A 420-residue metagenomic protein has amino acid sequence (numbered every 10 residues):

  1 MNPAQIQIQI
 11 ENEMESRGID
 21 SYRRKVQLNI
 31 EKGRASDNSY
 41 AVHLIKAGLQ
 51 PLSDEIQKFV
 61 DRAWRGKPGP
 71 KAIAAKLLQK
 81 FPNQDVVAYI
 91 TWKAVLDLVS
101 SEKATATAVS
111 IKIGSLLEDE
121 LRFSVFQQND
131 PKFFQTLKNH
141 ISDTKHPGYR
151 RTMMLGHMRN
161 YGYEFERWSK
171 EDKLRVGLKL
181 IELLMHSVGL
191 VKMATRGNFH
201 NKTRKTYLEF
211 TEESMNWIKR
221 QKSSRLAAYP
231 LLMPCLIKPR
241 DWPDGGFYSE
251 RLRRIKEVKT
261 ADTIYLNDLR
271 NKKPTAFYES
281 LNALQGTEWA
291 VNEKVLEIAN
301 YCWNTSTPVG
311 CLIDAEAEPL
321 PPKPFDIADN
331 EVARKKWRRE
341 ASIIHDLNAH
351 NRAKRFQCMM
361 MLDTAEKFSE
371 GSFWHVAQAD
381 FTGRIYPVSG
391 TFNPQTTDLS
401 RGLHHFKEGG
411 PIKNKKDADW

Functional and structural regions predicted by a protein language model:
M1-W420: Non-catalytic nucleic-acid-binding interfaces of large nucleic-acid enzymes and RNP effectors
